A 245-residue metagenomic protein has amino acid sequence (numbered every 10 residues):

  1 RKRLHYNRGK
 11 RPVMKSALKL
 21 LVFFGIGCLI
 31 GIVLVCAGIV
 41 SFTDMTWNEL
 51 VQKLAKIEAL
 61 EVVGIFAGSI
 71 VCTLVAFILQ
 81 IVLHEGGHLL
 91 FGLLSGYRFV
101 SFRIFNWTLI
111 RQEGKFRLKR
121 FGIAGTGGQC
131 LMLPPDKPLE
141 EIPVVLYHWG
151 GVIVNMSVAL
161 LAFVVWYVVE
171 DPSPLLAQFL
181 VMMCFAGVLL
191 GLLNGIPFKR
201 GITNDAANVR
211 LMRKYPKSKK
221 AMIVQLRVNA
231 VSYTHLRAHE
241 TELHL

Functional and structural regions predicted by a protein language model:
R1-M14, V33: Gram-positive cell-envelope targeting signals
M14-T73: Topogenic membrane-insertion module of multi-pass membrane proteins
I30, L34, L79, L83 (+4 more regions): Alpha-helical membrane-inserting segments
I65-Q80, L180-L190: Membrane-embedded alpha-helical segments that form the functional core of polytopic membrane enzymes, especially those
C72-D136: Small-residue-rich helix-interface/hinge motifs
K137-A230: Hydrophobic transmembrane alpha-helical segments that form the core helix bundle of multi-pass membrane enzymes
T234-T241: Conserved small/polar residues in nucleotide/adenosyl-binding loops
